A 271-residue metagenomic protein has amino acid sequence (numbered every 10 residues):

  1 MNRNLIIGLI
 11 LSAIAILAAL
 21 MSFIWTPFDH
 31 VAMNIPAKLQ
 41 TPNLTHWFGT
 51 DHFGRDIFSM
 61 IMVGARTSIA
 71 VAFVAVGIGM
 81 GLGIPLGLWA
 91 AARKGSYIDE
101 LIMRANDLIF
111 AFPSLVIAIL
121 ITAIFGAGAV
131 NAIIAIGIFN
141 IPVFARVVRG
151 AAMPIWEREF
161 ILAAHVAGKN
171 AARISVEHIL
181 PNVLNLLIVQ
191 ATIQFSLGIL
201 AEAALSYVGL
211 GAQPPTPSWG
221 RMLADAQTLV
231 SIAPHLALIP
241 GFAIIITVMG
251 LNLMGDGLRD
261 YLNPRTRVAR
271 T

Functional and structural regions predicted by a protein language model:
M1-F28, A105: N-terminal signal-anchor/first transmembrane alpha helix
S22-W25, V71-N106, I119: Transmembrane-helix boundary motif in ABC transporter permease subunits
W47, D51, I57, A92-G95 (+2 more regions): Generic hydrophobic transmembrane alpha-helix motif, especially the helices
T50-R55, R93-K94, A163-N182, L223: Short helix-to-coil transition segments within interhelical loops that connect adjacent transmembrane helices
R66-L82, F112, A118, A172-A204 (+1 more regions): Transmembrane alpha-helices
V76-G77, A127-E177, L186-F195: Membrane-cytosol interface at the C-terminal ends of specific transmembrane alpha-helices in multi-pass membrane
I121-I124, I136, A151-A152, A201-A243 (+1 more regions): Glycine-rich helix-loop "coupling/hinge" segments at transmembrane-helix boundaries in multipass transporters
F125, I138-F139, N185-F195, P234-T271: C-terminal transmembrane helix and the adjacent membrane-cytosol boundary/short C-terminal tail of inner/organellar
